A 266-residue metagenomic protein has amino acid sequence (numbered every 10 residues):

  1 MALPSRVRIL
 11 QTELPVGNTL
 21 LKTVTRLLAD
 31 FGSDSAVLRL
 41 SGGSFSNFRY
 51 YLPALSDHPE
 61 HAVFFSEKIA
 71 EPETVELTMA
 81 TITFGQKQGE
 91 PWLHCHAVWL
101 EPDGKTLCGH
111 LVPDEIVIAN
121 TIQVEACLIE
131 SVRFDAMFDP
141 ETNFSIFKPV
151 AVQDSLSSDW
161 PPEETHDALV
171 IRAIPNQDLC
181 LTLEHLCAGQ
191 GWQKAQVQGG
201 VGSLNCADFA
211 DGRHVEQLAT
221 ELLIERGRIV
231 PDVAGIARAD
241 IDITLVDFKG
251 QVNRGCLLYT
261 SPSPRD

Functional and structural regions predicted by a protein language model:
M1-L10, P162-A168: Generic N-terminal amphipathic, Lys/Arg-enriched alpha-helix
P15-K22, P72, W92, I116-A119 (+2 more regions): Conserved active-site and cofactor/substrate-binding residues in soluble primary-metabolism enzymes
V16, G42, M79-T81, W99-E101 (+3 more regions): Short, structured patches in soluble enzyme cores that scaffold and shape functional sites
L20-V63, K68, D178-E216: Short, well-structured hydrophobic secondary-structure segments
Y50-H58, F64, E71, E76-E90 (+4 more regions): N-terminal intrinsically disordered, cationic/polar leader segments that include organellar targeting peptides
F65-C127: A generic, well-ordered mixed alpha/beta core segment in the N-terminal half of proteins
E125-V170: Surface-exposed beta-loop interaction hotspot
Y259-D266: Conserved small/polar residues in nucleotide/adenosyl-binding loops
